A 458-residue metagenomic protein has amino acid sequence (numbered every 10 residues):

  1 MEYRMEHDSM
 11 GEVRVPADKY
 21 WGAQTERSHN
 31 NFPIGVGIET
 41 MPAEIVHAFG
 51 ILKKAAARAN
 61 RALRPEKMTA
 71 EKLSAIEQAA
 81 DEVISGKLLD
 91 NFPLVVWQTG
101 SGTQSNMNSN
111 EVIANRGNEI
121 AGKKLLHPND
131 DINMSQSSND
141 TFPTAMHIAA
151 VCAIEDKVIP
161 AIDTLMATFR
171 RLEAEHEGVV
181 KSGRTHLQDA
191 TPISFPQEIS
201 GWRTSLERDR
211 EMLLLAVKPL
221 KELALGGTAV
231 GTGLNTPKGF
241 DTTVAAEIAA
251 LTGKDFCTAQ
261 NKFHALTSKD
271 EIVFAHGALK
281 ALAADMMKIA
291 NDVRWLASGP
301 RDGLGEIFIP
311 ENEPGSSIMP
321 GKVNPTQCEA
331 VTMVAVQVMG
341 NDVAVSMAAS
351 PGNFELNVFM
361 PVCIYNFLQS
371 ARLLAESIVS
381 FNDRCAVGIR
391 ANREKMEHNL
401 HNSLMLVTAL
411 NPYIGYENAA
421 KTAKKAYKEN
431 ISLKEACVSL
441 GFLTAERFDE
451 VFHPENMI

Functional and structural regions predicted by a protein language model:
M1-I458: Conserved, well-structured ligand/cofactor-binding cores
